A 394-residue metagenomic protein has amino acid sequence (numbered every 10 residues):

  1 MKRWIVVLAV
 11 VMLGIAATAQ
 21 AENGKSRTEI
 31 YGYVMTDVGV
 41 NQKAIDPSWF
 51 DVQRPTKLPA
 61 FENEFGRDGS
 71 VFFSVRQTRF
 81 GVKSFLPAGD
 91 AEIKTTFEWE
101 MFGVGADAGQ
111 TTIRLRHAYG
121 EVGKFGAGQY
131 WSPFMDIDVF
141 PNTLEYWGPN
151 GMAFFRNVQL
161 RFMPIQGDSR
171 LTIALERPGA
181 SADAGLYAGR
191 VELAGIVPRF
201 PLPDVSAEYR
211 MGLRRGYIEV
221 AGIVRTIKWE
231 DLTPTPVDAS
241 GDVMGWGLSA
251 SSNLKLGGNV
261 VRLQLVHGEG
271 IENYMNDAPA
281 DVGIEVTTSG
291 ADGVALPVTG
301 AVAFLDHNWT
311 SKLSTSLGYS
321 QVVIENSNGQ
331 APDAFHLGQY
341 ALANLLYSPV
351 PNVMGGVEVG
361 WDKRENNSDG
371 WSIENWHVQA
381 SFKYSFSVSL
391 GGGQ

Functional and structural regions predicted by a protein language model:
M1-W4: Positively charged n-region of N-terminal signal peptides that target proteins for export
V7-I15: Bacterial N-terminal signal peptides
E22-F50, R54-D183, R199-Y217, S252-H267 (+1 more regions): Outer membrane beta-barrel
A44-W49, A106-T112, D138-E145, D183-V197 (+5 more regions): Outer-membrane beta-barrel translocator domains and adjoining extracellular loop/strand segments of Gram-negative
V71-V75, A108-H117, G151-F155, P198-L202 (+7 more regions): Transmembrane beta-barrel outer-membrane domains
E92-G103, R177, V220-T226, S314-S327 (+1 more regions): Transmembrane beta-strand segments that form the barrel wall of outer-membrane beta-barrel proteins
L213-F335, G392: Detector for outer-membrane/organellar transmembrane beta-barrel domains, recognizing the amphipathic beta-strand
Y347-P349, I373-Q394: Outer-membrane beta-barrel "beta-signal"
